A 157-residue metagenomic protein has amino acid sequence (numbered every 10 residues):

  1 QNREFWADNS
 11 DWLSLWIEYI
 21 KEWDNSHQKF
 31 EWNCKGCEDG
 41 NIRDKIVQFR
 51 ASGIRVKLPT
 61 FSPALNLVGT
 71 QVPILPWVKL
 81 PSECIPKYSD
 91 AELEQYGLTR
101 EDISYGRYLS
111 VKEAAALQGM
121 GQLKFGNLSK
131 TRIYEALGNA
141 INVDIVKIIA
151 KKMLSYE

Functional and structural regions predicted by a protein language model:
Q1-E157: C-terminal target-recognition/interaction regions appended to catalytic cores
